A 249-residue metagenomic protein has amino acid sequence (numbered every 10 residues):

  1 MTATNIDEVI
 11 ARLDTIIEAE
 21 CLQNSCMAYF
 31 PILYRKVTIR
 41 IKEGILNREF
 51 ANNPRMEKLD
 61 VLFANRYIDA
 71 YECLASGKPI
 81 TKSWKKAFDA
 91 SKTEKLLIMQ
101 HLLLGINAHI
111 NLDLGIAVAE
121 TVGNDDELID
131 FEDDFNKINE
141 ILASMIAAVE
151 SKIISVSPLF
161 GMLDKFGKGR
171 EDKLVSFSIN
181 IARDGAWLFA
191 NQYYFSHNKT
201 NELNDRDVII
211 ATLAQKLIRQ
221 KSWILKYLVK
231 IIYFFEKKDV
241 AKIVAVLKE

Functional and structural regions predicted by a protein language model:
M1-T4, E8, A28, I32 (+13 more regions): Alpha-helix boundary/N-cap detector
I6-I45: N-terminal ordered "arm"
V9, L13-I16, F63-R66, I110-D113 (+1 more regions): Amphipathic alpha-helices that form helix-helix packing interfaces
I10, D14-I17, N139, I146 (+2 more regions): Residue-level detector of alpha-helical secondary structure
C21, N47-A51, S155, L159-M162: Short, solvent-exposed, charged loop/turn and helix-capping segments that join or cap alpha-helices on peripheral
R35, I39-I129, N136: Long acidic/polar interaction regions in large eukaryotic complex-forming proteins
I116, E120-I179: Short helix-loop boundary/capping segments
V175-E249: A cross-kingdom marker for long, charged
